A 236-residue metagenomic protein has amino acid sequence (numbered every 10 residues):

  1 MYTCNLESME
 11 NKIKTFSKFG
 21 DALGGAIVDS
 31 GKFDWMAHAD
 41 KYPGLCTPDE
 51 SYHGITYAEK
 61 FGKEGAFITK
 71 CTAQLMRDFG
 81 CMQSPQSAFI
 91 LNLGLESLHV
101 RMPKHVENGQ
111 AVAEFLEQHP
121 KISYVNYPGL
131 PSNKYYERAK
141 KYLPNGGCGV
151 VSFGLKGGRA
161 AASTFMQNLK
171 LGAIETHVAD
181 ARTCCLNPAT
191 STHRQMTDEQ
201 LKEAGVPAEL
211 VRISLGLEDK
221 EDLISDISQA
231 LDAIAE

Functional and structural regions predicted by a protein language model:
M1-F19: Conserved PLP phosphate-binding loop immediately N-terminal to the Schiff-base lysine helix in PLP-dependent enzymes
L6-M9, A179, S225: Intrinsic disorder/low-complexity signal
I13, K156-G157, G216-E218: Structured loop/turn residues at secondary-structure junctions
F16-V150, G154-C184, P188-A189: Active-site C-terminal subdomain of aminotransferase-like
R101, Q167, T183-E236: PLP-dependent enzyme catalytic core of the Aspartate aminotransferase-like
